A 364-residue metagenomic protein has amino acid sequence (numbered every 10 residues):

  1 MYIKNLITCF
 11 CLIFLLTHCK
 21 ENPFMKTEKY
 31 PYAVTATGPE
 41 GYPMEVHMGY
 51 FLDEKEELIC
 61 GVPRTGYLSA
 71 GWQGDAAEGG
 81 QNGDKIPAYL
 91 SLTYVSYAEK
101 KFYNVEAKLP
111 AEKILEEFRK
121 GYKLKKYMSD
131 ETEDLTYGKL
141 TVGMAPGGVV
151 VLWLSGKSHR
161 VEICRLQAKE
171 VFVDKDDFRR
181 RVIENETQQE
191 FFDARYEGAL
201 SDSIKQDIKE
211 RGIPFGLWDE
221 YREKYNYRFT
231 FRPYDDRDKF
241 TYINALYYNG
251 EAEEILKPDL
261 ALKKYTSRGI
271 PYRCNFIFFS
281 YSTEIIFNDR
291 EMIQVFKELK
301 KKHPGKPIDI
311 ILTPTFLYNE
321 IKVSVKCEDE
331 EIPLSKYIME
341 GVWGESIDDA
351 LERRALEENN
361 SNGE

Functional and structural regions predicted by a protein language model:
Y2-C9: Sec-dependent signal peptide recognition, specifically the positively charged N-region followed immediately by
L15-H18: C-terminal motif of bacterial Sec signal peptides marking the signal peptidase cleavage site
K20-N22: Bacterial signal peptide processing site
V34-E45, T230-K239: Structural motif
G49-S96, K239-I293: Tryptophan-paired
E106-I114: Short beta-strand edge segments in extracellular beta-sheet folds
E116-W218, L299-E364: Compositionally biased low-complexity segments at domain edges in trafficked proteins and select soluble regulators
V182, E190-N275, F279-E284: Long, low-hydrophobicity ectodomains and other hydrophilic envelope-associated domains
